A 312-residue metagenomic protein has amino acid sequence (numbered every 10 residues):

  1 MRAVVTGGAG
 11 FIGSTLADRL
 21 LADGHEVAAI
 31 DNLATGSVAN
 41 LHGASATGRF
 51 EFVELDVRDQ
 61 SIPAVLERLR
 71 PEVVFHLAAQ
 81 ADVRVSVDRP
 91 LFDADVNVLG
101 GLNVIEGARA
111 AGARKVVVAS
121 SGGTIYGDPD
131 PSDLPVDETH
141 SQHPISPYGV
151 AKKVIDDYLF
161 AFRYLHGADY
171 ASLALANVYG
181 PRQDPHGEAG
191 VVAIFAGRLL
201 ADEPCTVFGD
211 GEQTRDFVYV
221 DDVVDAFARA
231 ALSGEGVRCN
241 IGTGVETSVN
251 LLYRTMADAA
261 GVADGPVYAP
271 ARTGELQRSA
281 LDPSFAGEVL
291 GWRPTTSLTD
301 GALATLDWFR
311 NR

Functional and structural regions predicted by a protein language model:
M1-V178, A304: N-terminal Rossmann-like NAD(P)+-binding domain of SDR-like oxidoreductases, especially those catalyzing
L16, D56, P181, G197-R312: C-terminal substrate-binding subdomain of Rossmann-fold SDR/epimerase-dehydratase oxidoreductases
A34, A39, V192-A193, V224 (+1 more regions): Short alpha-helix within the catalytic core of nucleotide-sugar-dependent glycosyltransferases
G36, D88, V96-L99, T139 (+7 more regions): Residue-level signal for the nucleotide or nucleotide-sugar donor/cofactor binding architecture
S45, A78, A108, G187 (+3 more regions): Hydrophobic aliphatic residues
P131-L134, P185-A193: A glycine/serine/threonine-rich, flexible loop-to-helix segment that serves as the NAD(P) cofactor-binding "lid"
V154, Y158-F162, F195, L252 (+1 more regions): Hydrophobic alpha-helix immediately C-terminal to the catalytic Tyr-X-X-X-Lys motif of short-chain
